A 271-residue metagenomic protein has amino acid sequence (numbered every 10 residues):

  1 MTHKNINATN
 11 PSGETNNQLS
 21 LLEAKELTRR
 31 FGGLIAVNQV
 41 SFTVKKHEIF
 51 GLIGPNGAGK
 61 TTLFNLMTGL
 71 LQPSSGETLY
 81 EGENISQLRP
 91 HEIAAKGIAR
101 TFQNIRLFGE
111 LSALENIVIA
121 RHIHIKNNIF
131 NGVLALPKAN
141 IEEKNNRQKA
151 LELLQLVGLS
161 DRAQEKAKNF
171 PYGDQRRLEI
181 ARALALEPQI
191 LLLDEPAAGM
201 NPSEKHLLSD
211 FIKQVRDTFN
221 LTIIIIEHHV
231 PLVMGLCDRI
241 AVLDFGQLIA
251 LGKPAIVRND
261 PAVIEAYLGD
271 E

Functional and structural regions predicted by a protein language model:
T2-E271: Glycine-rich phosphate-binding loops of nucleotide-dependent enzymes
